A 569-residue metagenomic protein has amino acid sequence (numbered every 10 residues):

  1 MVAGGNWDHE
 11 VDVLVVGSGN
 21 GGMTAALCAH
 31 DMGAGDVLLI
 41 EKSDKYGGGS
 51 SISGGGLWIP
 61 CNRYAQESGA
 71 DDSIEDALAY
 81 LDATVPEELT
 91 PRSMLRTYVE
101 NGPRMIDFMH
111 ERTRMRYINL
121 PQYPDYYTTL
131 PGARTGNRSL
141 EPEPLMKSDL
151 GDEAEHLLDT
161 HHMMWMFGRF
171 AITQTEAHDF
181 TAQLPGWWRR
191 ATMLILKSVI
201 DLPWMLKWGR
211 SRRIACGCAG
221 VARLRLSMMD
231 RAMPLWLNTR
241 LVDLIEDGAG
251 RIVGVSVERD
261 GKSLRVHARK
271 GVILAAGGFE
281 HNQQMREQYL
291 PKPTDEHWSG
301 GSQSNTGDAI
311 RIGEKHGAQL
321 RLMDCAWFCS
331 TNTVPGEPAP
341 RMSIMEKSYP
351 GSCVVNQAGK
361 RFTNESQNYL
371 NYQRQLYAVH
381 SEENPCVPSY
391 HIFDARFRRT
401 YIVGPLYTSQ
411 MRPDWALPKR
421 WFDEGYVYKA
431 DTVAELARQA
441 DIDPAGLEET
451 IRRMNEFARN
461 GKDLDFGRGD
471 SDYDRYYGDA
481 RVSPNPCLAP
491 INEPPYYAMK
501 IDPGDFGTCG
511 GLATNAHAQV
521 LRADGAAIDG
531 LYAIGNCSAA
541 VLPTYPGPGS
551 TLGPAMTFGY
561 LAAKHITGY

Functional and structural regions predicted by a protein language model:
M1-V13, D31-A34, V541, Y545 (+1 more regions): Extreme N-terminal leader/targeting segments of oxidoreductases
V2, K42-P234, V354, R361 (+5 more regions): Conserved N-terminal/central alpha/beta ligand/cofactor-binding core
A3-G4, T24-A25, T160-H161, F167-D179 (+6 more regions): Structural core of flavin- and non-heme-iron oxidoreductases, emphasizing the beta-strand/alpha-helix scaffold
V13-L39: N-terminal Rossmann-like FAD-binding beta1-loop-alpha1 element of flavoenzymes
T128, R134-G136, P142-R190, I310-I312 (+1 more regions): An anion/pyrophosphate-binding glycine-rich loop and adjacent beta-alpha core in soluble alpha-beta enzymes
S211-C218, D230, R259-E337, R341 (+2 more regions): Glycine-rich loop(s) and the adjacent beta-strand/alpha-helix scaffold that form part
D243-I245, R251-I252, G446-V541, Y545: A glycine-rich dinucleotide-binding beta-alpha-beta segment and adjacent secondary-structure elements that constitute
K347-Y349, F506-T508, P548: Short, small/polar residue-rich loop motifs at catalytic or cofactor-binding pockets
